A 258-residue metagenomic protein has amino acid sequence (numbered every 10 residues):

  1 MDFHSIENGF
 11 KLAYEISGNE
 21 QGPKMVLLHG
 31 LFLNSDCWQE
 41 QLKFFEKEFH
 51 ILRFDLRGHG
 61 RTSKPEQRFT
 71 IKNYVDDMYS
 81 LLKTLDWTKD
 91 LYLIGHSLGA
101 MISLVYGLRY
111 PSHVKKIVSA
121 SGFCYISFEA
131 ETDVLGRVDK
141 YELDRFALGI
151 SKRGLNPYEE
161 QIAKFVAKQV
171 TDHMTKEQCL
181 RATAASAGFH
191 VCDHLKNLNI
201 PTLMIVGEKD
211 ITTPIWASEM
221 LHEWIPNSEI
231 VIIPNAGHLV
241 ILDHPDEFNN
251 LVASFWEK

Functional and structural regions predicted by a protein language model:
F10-Q67: Conserved HGGG/HGGXW glycine-rich cap/lid loop of the alpha/beta-hydrolase fold
N73-D90: Conserved acidic catalytic loop of the alpha/beta-hydrolase fold
G95-G99, S103: Gly/Ala-rich beta-loop-alpha elbow adjacent to hydrolase catalytic centers
L104-R109, H113-D144: Flexible "cap/lid" loop of the alpha/beta hydrolase fold
F128-A130, D144-N197: Conserved alpha/beta-hydrolase catalytic His-Asp/Glu region
L198, M204-V206, D210: Short beta-strand/loop motif that positions the catalytic acidic residue of the alpha/beta-hydrolase fold
I211-A217: Conserved alpha/beta-hydrolase "acid-adjacent" motif
S228-K258: Catalytic active-site module of serine/aspartate enzymes centered on a nucleophile-bearing elbow/loop
